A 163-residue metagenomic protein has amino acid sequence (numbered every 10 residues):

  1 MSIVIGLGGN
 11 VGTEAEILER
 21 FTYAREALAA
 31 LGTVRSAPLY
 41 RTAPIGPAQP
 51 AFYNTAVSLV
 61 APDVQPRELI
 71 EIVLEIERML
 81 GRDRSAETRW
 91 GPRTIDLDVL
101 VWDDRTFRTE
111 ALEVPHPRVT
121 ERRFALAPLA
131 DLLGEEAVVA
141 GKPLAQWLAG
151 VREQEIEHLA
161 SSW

Functional and structural regions predicted by a protein language model:
M1-V4: Extreme N-terminal starter segment of soluble prokaryotic enzymes
L7-G8: Active-site nucleotide/adenylate-binding loops and adjacent lid/helix of ATP-dependent enzymes
G12, I45-Y53, D63, R67-E71 (+1 more regions): Flexible, gly/pro- and Lys/Arg-enriched active-site loops
T13-I17: Short N-terminal binding/cap micro-motifs at the start of the first secondary-structure element
L18-Q65: Short, surface-exposed acidic-centric catalytic microdomains
